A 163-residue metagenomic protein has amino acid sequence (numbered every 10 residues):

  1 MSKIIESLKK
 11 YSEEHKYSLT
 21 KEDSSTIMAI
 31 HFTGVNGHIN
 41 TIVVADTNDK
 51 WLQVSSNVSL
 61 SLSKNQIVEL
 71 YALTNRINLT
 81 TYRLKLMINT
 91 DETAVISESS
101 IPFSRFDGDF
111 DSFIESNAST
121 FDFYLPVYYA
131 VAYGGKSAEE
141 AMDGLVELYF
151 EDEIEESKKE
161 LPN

Functional and structural regions predicted by a protein language model:
M1-L19: Amphipathic alpha-helical segments
H15-I39, A45, D49-L52: Ser/Thr-rich, low-complexity intrinsically disordered terminal regions
H31-N36, S56-S61, S99-P102: Secondary-structure transition/turn motif
I42-A45, D49-Q66: Short, conserved beta-strand/beta-arch hydrophobic-aromatic motifs that form part of recognition grooves or interface
N57-T93: Short, internal acidic amphipathic alpha-helical interface segments that mediate docking to partner proteins
I88-E115, P126-K136: Well-ordered alpha/beta subsegment
S119: Long, contiguous binding/interaction regions
Y129-N163: Short, highly charged C-terminal tails/helix-capping segments
